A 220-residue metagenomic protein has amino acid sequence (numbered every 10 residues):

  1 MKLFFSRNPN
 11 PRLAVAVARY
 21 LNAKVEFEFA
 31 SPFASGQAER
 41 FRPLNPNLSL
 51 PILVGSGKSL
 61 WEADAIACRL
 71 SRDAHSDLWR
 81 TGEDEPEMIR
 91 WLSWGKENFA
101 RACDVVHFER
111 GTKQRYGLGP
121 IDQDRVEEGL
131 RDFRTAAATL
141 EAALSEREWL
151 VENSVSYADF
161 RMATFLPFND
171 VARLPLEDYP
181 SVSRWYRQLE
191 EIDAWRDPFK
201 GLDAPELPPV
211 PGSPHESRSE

Functional and structural regions predicted by a protein language model:
M1-Q123, E216: GST-like domain detector, emphasizing the conserved glutathione-binding G-site in the N-terminal thioredoxin-like
S31-A34, A158, D203-A204: Conserved beta-strand edge residues that scaffold enzyme active sites
Q37-A38, Q188, P208-P209: Short Asp/Glu-rich motifs
P43, E191, K200: Phosphate-coordinating loops and pocket residues in cytosolic domains that bind phosphorylated ligands
A65, S181, A194: Residue-level recognition of oxygen-bearing side chains
G95-E191: GST-like fold's C-terminal all-alpha helical module
D104-V105, K200-L202: Short coil/turn segments at secondary-structure boundaries
L202-E220: Acidic/histidine-enriched, glycine/proline-rich intrinsically disordered or flexible terminal extensions
